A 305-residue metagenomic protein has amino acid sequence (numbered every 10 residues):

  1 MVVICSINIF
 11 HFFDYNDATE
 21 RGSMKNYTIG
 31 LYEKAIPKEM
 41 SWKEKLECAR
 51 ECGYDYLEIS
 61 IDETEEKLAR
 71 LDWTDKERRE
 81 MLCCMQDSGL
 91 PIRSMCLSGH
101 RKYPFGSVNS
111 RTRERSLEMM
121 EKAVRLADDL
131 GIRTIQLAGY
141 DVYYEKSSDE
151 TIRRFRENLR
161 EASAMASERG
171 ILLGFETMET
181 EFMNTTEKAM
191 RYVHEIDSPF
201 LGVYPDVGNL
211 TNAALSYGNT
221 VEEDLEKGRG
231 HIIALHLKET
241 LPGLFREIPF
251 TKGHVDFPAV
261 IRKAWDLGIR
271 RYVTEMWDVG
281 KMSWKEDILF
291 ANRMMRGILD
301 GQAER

Functional and structural regions predicted by a protein language model:
V3-I4, N8-D129, S198, G202 (+2 more regions): N-terminal pre-domain/capping segments
Y27-T28, E44, E157-H254: Acidic/histidine-rich catalytic cores of soluble enzymes
Y32-I36, S60-D62, L97-H100, Y140-V142 (+4 more regions): Active-site beta-loop-alpha junctions enriched in small/polar residues
K43-E44, C84-S88, R101-V203, K285-E286: Active-site acidic/histidine proton-transfer and metal-coordination neighborhood in alpha/beta enzyme cores
L46-E47, D75-L82, M120-V124, R156-S163 (+5 more regions): Generic structural signal for well-ordered alpha-helices, preferentially at hydrophobic/aromatic core positions
E58, S94, Q136, G174 (+3 more regions): Conserved beta-strand positions in the central sheet of alpha/beta enzyme cores
T64-A69, R101-S107, D141-S148, T211-A214 (+2 more regions): A short acidic, helix-capping loop that chelates divalent metal ions and anchors anionic groups
V260, L267, R271-V273: H/E-rich (His + Asp/Glu) clusters that bind or coordinate divalent metals
